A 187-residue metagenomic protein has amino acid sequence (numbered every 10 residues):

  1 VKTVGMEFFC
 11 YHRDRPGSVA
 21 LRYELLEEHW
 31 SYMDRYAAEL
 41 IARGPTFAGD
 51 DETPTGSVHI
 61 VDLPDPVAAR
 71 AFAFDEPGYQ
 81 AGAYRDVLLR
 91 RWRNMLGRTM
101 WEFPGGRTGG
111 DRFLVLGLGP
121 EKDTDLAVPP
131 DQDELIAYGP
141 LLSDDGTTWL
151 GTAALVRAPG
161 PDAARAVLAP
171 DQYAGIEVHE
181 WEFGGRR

Functional and structural regions predicted by a protein language model:
K2-R187: Conserved, structured core segments of small domains
